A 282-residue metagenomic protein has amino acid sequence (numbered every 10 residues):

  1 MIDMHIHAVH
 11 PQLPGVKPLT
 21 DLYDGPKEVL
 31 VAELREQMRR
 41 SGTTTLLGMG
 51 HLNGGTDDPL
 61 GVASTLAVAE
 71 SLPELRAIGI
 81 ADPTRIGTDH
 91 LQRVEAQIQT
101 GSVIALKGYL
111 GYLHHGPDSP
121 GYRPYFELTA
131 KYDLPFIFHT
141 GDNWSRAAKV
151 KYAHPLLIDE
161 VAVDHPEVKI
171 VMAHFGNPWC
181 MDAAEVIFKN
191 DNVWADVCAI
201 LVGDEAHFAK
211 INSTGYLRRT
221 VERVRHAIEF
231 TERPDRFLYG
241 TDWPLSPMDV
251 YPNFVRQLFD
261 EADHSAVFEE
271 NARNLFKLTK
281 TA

Functional and structural regions predicted by a protein language model:
M1-A8, L13-T45, R225-H226, F230-L238 (+1 more regions): Mid-to-C-terminal alpha-helical segments outside catalytic/metal-binding sites
M1-M4, L47-M49, I78-I80, K107 (+3 more regions): Active-site neighborhood of phospho(di)ester-bond hydrolases with catalytic His/Asp-centered motifs
H5, M38, T65, L106 (+6 more regions): Conserved, mostly hydrophobic/aromatic
H7-L30, R40-G42, L72, R146 (+3 more regions): Active-site gating loops and adjacent loop-to-helix segments of metal-dependent hydrolytic enzymes
V9-P11, N53-T56, T84-I86, L113 (+4 more regions): Active-site environment of divalent metal-dependent phosphoester hydrolases
T20-G55, E74-D82, I104-A105, I170: Divalent metal-dependent hydrolysis catalytic cores, especially in the metallo-beta-lactamase
T45, N53-A153: Active-site gating/metal-coordination segments in enzymes
I104-A105, D118-L238: Catalytic pocket-lining loop regions of alpha/beta-barrel enzymes, especially the amidohydrolase/enolase/GH5 lineages
